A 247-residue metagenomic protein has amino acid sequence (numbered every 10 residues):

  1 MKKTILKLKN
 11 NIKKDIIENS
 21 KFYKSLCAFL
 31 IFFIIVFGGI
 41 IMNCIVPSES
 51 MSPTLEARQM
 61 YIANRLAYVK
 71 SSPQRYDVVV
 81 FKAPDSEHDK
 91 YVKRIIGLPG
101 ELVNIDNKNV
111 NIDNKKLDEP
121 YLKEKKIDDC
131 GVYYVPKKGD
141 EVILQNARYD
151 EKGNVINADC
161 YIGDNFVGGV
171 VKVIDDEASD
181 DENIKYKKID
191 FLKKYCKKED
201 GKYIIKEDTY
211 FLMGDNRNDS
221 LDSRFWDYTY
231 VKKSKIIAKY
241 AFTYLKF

Functional and structural regions predicted by a protein language model:
K2-Y23, G39-M42, S52-F247: Soluble "head" domains of membrane/secretory-pathway proteins
Y23-V36: Single-pass alpha-helical transmembrane signal-anchor segments
F33-P47: Membrane-interface motif at the C-terminal end of an N-terminal transmembrane signal
